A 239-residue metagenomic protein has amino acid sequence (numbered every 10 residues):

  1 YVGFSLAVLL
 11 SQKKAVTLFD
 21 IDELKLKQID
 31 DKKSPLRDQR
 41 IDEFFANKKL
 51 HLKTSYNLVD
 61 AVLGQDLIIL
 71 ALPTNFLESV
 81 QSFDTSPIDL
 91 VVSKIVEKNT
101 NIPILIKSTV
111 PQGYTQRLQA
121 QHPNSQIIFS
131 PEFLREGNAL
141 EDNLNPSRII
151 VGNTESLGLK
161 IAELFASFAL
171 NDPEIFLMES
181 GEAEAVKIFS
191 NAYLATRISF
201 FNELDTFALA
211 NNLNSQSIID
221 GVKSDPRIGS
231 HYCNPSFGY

Functional and structural regions predicted by a protein language model:
Y1-Y239: Structural/interface elements that position substrates and couple domains in central-metabolism enzymes
